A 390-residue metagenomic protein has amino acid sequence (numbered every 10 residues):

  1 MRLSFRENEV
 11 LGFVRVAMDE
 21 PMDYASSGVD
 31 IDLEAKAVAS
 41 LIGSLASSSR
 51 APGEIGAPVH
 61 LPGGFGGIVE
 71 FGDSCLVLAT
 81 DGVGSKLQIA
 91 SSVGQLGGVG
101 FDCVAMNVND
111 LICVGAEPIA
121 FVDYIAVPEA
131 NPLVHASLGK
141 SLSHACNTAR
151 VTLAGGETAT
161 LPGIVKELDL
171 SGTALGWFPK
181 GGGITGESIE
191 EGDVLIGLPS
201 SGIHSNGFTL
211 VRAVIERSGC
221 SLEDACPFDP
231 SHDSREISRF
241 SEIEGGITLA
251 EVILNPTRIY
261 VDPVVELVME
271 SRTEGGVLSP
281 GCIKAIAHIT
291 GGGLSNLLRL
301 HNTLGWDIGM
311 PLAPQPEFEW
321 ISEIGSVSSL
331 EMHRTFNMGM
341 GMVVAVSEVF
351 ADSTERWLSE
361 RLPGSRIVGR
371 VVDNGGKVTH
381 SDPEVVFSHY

Functional and structural regions predicted by a protein language model:
M1-A17: N-terminal amphipathic/basic-hydrophobic helices that include classical n-h-c signal peptides and signal-anchor
M1-R2, I42-A51, G219-S231, P263-E274: Short regulatory "switch" loops immediately downstream of catalytic or recognition motifs within protein catalytic
G12-V14, D19-G28, V134-T152, L161-L168 (+3 more regions): Glycine-/charge-enriched secondary-structure boundary and capping motifs
F13-S49: N-terminal amphipathic/basic leader segments beginning at the initiator methionine
S40-S201: Glycine-rich phosphate/pyrophosphate-binding loop regions near the starts of catalytic domains
H60, V99-M106, P256-I259, A313 (+1 more regions): Short secondary-structure boundary/capping elements
K86-Q88, S205-G207, S295-L298: Short helix/loop capping segments that flank catalytic or ligand/cofactor-binding pockets
L170, A174-S238: Phosphate/diphosphate-binding glycine-rich loops and adjacent basic-rich segments that engage nucleotide
